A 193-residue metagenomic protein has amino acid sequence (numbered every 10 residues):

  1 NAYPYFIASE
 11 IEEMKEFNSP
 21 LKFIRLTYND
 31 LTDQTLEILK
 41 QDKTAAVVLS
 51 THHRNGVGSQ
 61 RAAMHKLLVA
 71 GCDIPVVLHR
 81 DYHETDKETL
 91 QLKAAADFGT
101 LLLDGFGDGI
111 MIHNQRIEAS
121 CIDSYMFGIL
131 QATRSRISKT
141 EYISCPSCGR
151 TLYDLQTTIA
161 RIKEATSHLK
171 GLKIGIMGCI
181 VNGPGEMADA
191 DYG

Functional and structural regions predicted by a protein language model:
Y3-I176: Catalytic alpha/beta core domains of metabolic enzymes, predominantly
I180-G193: Nucleotide-binding motor/catalytic cores of P-loop/tubulin-like NTPases across gene-expression machines
